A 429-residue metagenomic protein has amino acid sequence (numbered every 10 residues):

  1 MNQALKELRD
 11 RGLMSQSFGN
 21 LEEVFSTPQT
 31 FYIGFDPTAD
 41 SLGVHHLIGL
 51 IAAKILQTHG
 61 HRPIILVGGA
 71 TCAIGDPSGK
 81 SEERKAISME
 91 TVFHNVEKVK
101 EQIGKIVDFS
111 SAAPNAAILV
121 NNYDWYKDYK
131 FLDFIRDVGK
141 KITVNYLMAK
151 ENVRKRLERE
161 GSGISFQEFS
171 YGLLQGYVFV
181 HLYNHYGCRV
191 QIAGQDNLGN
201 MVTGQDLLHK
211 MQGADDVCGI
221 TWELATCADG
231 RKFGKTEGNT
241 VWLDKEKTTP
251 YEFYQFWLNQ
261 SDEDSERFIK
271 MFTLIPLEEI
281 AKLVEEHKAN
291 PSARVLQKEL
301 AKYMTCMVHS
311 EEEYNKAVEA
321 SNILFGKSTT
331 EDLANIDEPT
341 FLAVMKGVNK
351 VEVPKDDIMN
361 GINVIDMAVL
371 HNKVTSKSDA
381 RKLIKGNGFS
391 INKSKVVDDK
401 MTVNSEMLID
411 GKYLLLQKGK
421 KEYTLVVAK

Functional and structural regions predicted by a protein language model:
M1-N197, V202-Q205, Q212-C218, R231: NTP-dependent nucleotidyl-transfer catalytic core
L208-K429: Conserved nucleotide- and phosphate/pyrophosphate-binding catalytic cores in adenylate/nucleotidyl-handling enzymes
